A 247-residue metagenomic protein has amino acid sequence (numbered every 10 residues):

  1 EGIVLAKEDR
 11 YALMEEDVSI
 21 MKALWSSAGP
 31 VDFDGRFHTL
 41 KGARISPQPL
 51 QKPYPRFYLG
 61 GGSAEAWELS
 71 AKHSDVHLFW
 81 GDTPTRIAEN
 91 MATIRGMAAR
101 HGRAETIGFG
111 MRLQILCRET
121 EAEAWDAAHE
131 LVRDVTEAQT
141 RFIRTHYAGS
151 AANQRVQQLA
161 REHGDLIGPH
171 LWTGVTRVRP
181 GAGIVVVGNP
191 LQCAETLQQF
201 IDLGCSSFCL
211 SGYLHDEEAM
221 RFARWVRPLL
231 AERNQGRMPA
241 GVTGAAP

Functional and structural regions predicted by a protein language model:
I3, K7-L50, D82-D202, A231-P247: An alpha-helical appendage that flanks or caps ligand/catalytic pockets
K52-R56: A local structural motif
F57-G60, D75-F79, I107-Q114, F208-S211: Hydrophobic faces of well-ordered beta-strands that scaffold small-molecule active sites in alpha/beta enzyme cores
W67-A71, Q198: Alpha-helical segments flanking ligand/cofactor-binding loops in enzyme cores
K72-H73, L203-G204: Structural motif
G81-T85, L210-A223: Glycine-rich, proline-tolerant flexible connector loops at the mouths of alpha/beta enzymes
